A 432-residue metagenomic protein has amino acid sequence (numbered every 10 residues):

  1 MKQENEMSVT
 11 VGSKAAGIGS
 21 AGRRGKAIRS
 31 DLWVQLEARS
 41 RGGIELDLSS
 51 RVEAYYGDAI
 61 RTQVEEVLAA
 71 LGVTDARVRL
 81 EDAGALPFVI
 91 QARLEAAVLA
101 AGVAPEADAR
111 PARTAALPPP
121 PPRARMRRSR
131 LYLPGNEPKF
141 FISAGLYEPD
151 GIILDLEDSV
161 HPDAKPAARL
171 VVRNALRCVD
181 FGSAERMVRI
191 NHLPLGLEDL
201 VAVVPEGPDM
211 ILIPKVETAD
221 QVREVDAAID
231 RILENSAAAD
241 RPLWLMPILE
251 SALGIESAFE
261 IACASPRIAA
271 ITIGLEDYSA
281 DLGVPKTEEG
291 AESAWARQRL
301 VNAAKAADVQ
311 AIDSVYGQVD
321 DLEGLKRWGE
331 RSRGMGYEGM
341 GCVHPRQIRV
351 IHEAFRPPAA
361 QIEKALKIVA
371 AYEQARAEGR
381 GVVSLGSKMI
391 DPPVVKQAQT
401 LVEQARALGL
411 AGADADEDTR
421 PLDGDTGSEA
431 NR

Functional and structural regions predicted by a protein language model:
M1-P122, N431-R432: N-terminal intrinsically disordered, cationic/polar leader segments that include organellar targeting peptides
A92-A96, A100-R432: Expand to "…catalyze enediolate/carbanion chemistry for C-C bond making/breaking, isomerization, decarboxylation
